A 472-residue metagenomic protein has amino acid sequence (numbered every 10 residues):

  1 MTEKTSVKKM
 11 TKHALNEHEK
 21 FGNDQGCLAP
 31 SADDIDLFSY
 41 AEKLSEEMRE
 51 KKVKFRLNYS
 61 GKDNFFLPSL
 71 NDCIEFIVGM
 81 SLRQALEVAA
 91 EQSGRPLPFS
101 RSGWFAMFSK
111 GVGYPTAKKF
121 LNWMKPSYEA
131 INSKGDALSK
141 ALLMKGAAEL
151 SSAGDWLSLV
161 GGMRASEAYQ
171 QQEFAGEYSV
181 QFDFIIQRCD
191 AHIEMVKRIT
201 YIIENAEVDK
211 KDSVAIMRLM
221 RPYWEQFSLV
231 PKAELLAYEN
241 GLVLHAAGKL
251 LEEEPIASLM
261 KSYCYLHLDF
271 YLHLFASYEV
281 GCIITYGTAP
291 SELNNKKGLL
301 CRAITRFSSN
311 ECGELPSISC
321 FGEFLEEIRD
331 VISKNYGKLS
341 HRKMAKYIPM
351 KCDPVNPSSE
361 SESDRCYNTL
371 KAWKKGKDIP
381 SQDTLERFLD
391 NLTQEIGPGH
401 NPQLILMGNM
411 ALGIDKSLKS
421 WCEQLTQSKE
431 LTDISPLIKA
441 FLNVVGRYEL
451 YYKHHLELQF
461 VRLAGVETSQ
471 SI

Functional and structural regions predicted by a protein language model:
T11, L15, E19, F38 (+19 more regions): Residue-level detector of alpha-helical secondary structure
T11, N16, K20-V88, A257-K351: A short, Lys/Arg-rich alpha-helix, primarily the initiator
T11-N23, I35, E46, R95-L97 (+5 more regions): Non-catalytic regulatory appendages
G79-G113, K118, K334-A372: Short alpha-helical DNA-recognition segment
K110-A141, K375-N391: Short, basic-rich loop-to-helix N-cap that marks the start of a DNA-contacting helix
N132-R164, N310-I318, D390, Q394-A464: Short amphipathic recognition helices of helix-turn-helix/homeodomain-type DNA-binding modules
A168, F174-C301, S359: Extended, non-transmembrane interaction/recognition domains
G313-P398: Basic, Lys/Arg-rich alpha-helical nucleic-acid-recognition elements, primarily the DNA-binding modules of transcription
